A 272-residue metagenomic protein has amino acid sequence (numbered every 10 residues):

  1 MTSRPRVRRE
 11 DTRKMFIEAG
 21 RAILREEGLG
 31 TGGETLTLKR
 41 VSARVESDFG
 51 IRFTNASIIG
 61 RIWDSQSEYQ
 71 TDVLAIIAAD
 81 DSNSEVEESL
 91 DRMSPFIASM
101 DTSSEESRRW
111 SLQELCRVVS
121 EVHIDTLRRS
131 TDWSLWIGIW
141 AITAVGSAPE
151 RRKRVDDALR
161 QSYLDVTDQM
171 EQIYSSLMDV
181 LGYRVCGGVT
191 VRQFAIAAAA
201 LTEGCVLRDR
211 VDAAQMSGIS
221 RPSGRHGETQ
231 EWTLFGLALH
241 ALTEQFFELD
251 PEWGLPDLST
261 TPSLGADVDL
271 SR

Functional and structural regions predicted by a protein language model:
M1-K14: Basic, amphipathic alpha-helix used for nucleic-acid engagement in HTH/winged-helix/SANT-Myb modules and analogous
R13-R21, R25, G60-P95: An amphipathic alpha-helix adjacent to DNA-recognition modules
M15, A19-E27, F96-S99, A197 (+1 more regions): Solvent-exposed, amphipathic alpha-helical segments
R25-T35, Y183-G187: Short, charged helix-capping/linker segments at alpha-helix termini
T31-A79: Helix-turn-helix
N83-W133, A195: Hydrophobic alpha-helical connector segments
W110-E114, V118, S130-G182: Amphipathic alpha-helical packing segments from all-alpha helical-bundle domains
D168-G182, A195-R272: C-terminal peripheral helix-coil segments that are non-catalytic and often amphipathic
